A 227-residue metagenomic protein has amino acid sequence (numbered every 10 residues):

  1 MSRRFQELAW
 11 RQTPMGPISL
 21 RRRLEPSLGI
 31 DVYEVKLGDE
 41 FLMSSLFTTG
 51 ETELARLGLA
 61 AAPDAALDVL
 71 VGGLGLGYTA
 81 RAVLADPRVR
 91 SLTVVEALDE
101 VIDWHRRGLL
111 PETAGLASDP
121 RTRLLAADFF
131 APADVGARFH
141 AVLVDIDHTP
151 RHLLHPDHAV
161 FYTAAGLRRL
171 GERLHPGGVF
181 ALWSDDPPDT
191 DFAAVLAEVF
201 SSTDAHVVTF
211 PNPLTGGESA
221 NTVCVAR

Functional and structural regions predicted by a protein language model:
M1-Y33: N-terminal auxiliary segments of SAM/dcSAM-dependent transferases
G16-I18, R22, V35-A66: Class I SAM-dependent methyltransferase Rossmann-like catalytic core, especially the SAM/SAH-binding loop
G29-G38, D145-T149: Short, basic/glycine-rich phosphate-binding loops at helix/coil junctions that contact nucleotide phosphates
L42-M43, G72, V144, L182: Long, contiguous hydrophobic alpha-helical segments, chiefly transmembrane helices and signal peptides
T48-R173, T203-D204, V208-F210, T215-S219: The AdoMet/dcAdoMet-binding core of the Class I SAM-like
G75-G77, D185-P188: Short beta->alpha connector loops
G177-S184: Conserved beta-strand signature within the Rossmann-like core of class I S-adenosyl-L-methionine
D186-R227: Class I S-adenosyl-L-methionine
